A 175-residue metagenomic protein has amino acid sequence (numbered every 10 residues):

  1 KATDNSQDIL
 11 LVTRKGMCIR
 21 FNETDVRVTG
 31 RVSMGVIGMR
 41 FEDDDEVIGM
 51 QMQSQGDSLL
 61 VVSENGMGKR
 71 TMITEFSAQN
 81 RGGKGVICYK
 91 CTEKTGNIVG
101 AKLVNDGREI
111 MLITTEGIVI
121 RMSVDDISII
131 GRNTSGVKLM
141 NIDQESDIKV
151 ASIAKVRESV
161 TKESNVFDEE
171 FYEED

Functional and structural regions predicted by a protein language model:
K1-D175: C-terminal interaction appendages of subunits in large macromolecular complexes
